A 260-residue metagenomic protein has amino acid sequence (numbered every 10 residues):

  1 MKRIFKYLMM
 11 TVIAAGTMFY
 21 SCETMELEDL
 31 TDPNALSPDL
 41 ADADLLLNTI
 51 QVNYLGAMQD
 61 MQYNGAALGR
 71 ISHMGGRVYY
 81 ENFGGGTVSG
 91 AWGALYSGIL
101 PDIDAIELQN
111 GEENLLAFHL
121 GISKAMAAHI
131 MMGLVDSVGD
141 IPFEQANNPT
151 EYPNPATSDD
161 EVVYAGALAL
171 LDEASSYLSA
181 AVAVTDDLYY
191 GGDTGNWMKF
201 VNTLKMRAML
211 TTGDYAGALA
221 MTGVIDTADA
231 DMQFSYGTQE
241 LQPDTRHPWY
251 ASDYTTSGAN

Functional and structural regions predicted by a protein language model:
M1-S21: Sec-dependent bacterial lipoprotein signal peptides
F19-Y79, G86, A94, P101 (+3 more regions): Membrane-proximal, proline-rich intrinsically disordered regions
S72-T185: Conserved, well-structured interaction surfaces
I130, S137, V201, A208-M209: TPR/TPR-like alpha-solenoid repeats
S176-F200: Acidic interhelical loop/turn segments
A216-N260: Hydrophobic-face positions in mid-chain alpha helices that act as interaction patches
